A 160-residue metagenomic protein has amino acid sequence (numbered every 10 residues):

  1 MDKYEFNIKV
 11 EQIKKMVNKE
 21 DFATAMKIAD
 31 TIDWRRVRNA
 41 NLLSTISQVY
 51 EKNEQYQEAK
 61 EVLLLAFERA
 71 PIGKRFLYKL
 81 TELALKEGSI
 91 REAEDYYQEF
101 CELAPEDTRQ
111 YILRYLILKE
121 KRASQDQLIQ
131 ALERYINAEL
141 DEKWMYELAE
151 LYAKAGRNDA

Functional and structural regions predicted by a protein language model:
E5-R35, T45, E51-K52: Alpha-helical segment of the N-proximal tetratricopeptide repeat
N7, N41, R75, R109-Q110 (+1 more regions): Start-of-helix register in tetratricopeptide repeats
M16, Y50, A84, L118-K119 (+1 more regions): Residue at a conserved register position within TPR or TPR-like alpha-solenoid repeats
E20, E54, G88, R122-A123 (+1 more regions): Residue-level detector of the short coil/turn that links helix A to helix B within each tetratricopeptide repeat
A25, A59, A93, Q127-L128 (+1 more regions): Single-residue signature of alpha-solenoid repeat helices
T31-W34, L64-E68, E99-E102, E133-N137: Conserved structural position within tetratricopeptide repeats
V37, P71, P105-E106, E139-L140: Short coil turns that delineate tetratricopeptide repeat
T45, K79, L113-R114, E147: Canonical tetratricopeptide repeat
